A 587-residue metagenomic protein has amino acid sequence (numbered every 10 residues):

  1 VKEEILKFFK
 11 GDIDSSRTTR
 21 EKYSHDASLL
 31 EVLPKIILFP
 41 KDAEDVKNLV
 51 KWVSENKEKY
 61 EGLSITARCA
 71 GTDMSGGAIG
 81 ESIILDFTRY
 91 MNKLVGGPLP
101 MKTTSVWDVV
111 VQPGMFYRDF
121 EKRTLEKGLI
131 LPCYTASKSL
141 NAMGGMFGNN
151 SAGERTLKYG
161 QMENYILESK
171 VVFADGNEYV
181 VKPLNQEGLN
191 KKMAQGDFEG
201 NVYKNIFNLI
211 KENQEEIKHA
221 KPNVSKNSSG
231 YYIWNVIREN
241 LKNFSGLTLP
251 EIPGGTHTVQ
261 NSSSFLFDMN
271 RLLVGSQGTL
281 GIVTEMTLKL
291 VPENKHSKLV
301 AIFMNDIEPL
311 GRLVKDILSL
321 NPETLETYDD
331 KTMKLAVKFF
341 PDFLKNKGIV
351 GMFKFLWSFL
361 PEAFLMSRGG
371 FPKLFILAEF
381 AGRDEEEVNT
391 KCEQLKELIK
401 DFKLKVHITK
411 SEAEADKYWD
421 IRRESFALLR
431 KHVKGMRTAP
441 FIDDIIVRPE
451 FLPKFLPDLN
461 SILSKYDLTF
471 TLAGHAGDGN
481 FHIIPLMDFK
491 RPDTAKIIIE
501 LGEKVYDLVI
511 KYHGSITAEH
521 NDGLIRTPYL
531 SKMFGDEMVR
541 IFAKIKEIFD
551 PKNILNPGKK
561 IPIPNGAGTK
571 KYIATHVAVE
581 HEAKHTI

Functional and structural regions predicted by a protein language model:
V1-G11, N48, W52-K59, R123 (+6 more regions): Generic non-transmembrane alpha-helical segments
V1-S54, E58-L63, A70-W107, A136 (+8 more regions): N-terminal flexible segment immediately upstream of the FAD-binding catalytic core in FAD-dependent oxidoreductases
I5, S28-E61, I65, A78 (+9 more regions): N-terminal glycine-rich flavin-associated loop
S28, G148, T156-Y159, I166-D420 (+4 more regions): C-terminal substrate-binding/cap subdomain adjacent to the FAD-binding core in PCMH-type and related FAD-linked
I65-A67, M74-S75, F120, L310 (+4 more regions): Extended, hydrophobic alpha-helical segments in both membrane/secreted and soluble proteins
G71-S75, M146-R155, L266-L290, G474-N480 (+2 more regions): Conserved phosphate/anionic-ligand binding catalytic regions in large, soluble enzymes, centered on
L273, D536-I587: Intrinsic disorder at enzyme termini
K400-S411, V505-N521, P551-I554: Flexible helix-coil linker/hinge segments at domain or subdomain boundaries
